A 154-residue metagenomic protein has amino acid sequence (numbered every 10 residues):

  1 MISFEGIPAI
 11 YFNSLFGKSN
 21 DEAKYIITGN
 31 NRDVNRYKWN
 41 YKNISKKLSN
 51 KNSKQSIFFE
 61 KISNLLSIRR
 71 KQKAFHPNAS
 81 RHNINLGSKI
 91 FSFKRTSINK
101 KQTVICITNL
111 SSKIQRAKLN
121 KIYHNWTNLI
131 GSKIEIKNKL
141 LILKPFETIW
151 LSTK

Functional and structural regions predicted by a protein language model:
M1-V104, S112-Q115: Loop/helix patches that line or flank the sugar-binding groove of alpha-linked glycan CAZymes
S3-G6, G131-K137: Short acidic, Pro/Gly- and aromatic-enriched capping/linker segments at domain boundaries
R81-I84, K133-I136, L141: Short, exposed beta-strand/loop patches in secreted or surface proteins that constitute
N109-L110, T153: Residues immediately flanking
L110-H124: Surface-exposed beta-strand/loop patches in extracellular or lumenal glycoproteins
H124-S132: Short aromatic-acidic-glycine turn motif
K137-K154: C-terminal beta-strand-rich structural cap/linker in extracellular carbohydrate-active enzymes
